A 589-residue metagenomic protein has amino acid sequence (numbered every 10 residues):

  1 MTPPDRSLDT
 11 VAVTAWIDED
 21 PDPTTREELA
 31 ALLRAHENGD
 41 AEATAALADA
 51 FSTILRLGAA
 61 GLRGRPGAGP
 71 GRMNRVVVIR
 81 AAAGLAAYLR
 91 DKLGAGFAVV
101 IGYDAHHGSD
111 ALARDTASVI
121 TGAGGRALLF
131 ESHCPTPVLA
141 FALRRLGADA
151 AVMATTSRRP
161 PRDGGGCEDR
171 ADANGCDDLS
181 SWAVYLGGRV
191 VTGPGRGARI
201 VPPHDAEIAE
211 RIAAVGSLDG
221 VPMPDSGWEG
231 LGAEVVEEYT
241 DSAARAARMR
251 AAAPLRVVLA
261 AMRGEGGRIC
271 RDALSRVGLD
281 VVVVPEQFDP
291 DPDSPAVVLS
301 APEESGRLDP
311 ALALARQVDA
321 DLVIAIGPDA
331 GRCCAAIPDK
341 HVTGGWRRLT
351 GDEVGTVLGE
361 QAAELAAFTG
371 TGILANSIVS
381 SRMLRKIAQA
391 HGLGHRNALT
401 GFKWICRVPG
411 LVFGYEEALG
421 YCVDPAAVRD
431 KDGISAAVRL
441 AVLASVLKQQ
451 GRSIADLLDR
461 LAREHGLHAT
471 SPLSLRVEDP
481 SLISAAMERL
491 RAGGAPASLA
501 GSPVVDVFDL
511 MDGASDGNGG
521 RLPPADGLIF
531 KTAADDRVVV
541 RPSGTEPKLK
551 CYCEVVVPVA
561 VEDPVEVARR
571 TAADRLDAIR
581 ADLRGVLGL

Functional and structural regions predicted by a protein language model:
P3-P4, V13-T116, G232-V257, E265: An N-terminal, well-structured beta->alpha segment
W16, D20-E27, A46-L55, G165-D309 (+1 more regions): Gly/Ser/Thr-enriched, mixed-charge loops and adjacent short helices that form phosphate/oxyanion-binding elements
F51-G71, T156-S157, D177, A261-I269 (+4 more regions): Conserved phosphate/anionic-ligand binding catalytic regions in large, soluble enzymes, centered on
V100-L179, A273-A335: N-terminal small/polar loop signature for handling phosphorylated ligands or for N-terminal nucleophile
D110-D115, A140-R144, R162-V190, G220-M223 (+8 more regions): Short acidic, glycine/serine/threonine-rich loops at helix termini
P161, A173-C176, V190, G195-A198 (+6 more regions): Replace "Mg2+/Mn2+-dependent" with "divalent metal-dependent
R170-A171, L179, R316, A320-L322 (+5 more regions): Phosphate-binding and adjacent anionic-ligand microenvironments
